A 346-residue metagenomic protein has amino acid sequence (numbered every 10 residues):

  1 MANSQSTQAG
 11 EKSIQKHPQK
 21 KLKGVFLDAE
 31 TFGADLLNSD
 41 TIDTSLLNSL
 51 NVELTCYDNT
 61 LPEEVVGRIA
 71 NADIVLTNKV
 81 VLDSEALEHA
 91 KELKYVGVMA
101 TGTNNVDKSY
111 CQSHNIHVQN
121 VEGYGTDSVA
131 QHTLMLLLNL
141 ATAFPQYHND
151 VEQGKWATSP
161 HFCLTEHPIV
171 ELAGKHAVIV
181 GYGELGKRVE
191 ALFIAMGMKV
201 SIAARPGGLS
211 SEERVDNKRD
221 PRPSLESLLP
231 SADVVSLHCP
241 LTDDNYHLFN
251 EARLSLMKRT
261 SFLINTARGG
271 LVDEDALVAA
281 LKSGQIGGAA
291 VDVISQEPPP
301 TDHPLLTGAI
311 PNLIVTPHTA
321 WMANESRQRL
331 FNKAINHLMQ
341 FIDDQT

Functional and structural regions predicted by a protein language model:
M1-A72, S201: N-terminal glycine-/charge-rich "phosphate-binding" loop or analogous flexible N-terminal tail
L27, V178-G181: Conserved N-terminal Rossmann-fold NAD(P)-binding element of oxidoreductases
G67, L82-L87, P206-P304: Rossmann-like adenosine-cofactor binding region
H114-I116, E122-H176: Phosphate-binding beta-alpha-beta segment of Rossmann-like dinucleotide-binding domains, i.e., the NAD(P)
L185: Hydrophobic/small residue at the entry helix of a nucleotide-binding pocket
P299-P300, G308-R329: Adenosine-phosphate binding glycine-rich loop
Q328-T346: Internal hydrophobic alpha-helix adjacent to the cofactor/substrate pocket in enzyme cavities
